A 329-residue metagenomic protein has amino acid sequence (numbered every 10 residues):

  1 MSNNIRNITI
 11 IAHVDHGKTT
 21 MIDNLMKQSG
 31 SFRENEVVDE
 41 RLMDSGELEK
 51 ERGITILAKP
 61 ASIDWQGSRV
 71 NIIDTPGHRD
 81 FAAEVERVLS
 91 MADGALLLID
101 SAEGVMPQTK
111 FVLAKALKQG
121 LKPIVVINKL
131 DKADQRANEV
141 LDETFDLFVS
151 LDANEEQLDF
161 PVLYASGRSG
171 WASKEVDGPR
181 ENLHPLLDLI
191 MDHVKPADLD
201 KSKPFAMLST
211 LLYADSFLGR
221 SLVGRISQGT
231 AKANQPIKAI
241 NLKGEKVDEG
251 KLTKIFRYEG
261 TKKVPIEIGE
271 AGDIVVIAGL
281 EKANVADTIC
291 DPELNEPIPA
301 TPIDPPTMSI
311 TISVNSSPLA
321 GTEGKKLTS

Functional and structural regions predicted by a protein language model:
M1-S329: Structural and coupling elements of P-loop NTPases
